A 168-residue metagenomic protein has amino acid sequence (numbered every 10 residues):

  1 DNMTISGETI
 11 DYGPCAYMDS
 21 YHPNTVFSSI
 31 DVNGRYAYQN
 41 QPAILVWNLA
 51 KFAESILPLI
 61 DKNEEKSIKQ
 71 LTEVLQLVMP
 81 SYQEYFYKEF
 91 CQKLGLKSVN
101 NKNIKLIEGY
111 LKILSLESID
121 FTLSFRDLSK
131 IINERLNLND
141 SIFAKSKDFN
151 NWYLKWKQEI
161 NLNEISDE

Functional and structural regions predicted by a protein language model:
D1-N48, E54-P58: Catalytic activation segment of kinase domains across protein kinase-like and atypical kinase folds
V32-E168: Regulatory N- and C-terminal appendages and interdomain linkers associated with kinase/kinase-like NTP transferase
